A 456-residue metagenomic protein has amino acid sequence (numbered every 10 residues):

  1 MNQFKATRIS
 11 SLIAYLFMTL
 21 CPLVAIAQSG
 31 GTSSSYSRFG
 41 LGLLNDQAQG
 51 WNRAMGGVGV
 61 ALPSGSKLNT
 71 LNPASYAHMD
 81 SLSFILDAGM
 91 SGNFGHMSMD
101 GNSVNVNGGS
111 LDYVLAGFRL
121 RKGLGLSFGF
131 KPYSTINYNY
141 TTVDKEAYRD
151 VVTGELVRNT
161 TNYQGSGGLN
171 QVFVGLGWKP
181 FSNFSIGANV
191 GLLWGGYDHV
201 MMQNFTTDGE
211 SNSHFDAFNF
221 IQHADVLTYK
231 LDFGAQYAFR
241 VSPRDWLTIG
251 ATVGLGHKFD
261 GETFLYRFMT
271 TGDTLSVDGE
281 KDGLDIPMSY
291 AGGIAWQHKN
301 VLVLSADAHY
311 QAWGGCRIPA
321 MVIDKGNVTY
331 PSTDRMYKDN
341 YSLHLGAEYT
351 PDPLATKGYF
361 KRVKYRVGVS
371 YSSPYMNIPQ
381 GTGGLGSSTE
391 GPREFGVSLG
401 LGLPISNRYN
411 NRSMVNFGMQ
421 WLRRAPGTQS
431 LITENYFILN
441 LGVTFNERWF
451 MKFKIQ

Functional and structural regions predicted by a protein language model:
M1-T32: Bacterial Sec-dependent N-terminal signal peptides
Q3-A6, P63, Y163: Membrane-interfacial loop-to-transmembrane-helix junctions in polytopic alpha-helical membrane proteins
L12-L16, S66, E280-K281: Residue-level detector of alpha-helical transmembrane segments in integral membrane proteins
I26-S134, D339: N-terminal, post-signal peptide beta-strand-biased segments of exported outer-membrane/organellar beta-barrel and other
Q28-A54, R119-Q456: Outer-membrane beta-barrel porins/channels
